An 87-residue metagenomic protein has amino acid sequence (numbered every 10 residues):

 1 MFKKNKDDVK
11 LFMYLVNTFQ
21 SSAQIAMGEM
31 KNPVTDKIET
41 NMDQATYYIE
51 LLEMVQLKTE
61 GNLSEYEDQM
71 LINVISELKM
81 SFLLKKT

Functional and structural regions predicted by a protein language model:
M1-E50, M54, E65-T87: N-terminal intrinsically disordered, cationic/polar leader segments that include organellar targeting peptides
T59: Acidic, glycine-enriched active-site microenvironments
